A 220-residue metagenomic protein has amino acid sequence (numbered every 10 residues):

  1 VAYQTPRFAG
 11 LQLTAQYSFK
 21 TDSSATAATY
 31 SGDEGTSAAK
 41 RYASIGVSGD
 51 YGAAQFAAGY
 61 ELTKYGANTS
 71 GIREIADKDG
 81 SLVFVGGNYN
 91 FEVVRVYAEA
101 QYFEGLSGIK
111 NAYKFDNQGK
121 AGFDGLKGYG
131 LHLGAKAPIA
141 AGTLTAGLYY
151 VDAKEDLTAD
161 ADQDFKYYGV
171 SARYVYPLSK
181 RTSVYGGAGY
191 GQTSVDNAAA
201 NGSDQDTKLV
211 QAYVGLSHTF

Functional and structural regions predicted by a protein language model:
V1-S23, A39, S48-F56: Outer membrane beta-barrel
T5-P6, Y17, G49-Y51, N88-F91 (+4 more regions): Residue-level signature of outer-membrane beta-barrel architecture
A9-G10, A140-A141, L178-V184: Short loop/turn motifs that connect adjacent beta-strands in outer-membrane beta-barrel proteins
Q16, T26-Y42, T158-D160, D196-A200 (+1 more regions): Solvent-exposed, low-complexity segments and loops of surface/extracellular structural proteins
S23-S24, K154-D156, T182-Y185, Q192-A198: Short active-site-adjacent structural elements
S44-A172: Detector for outer-membrane/organellar transmembrane beta-barrel domains, recognizing the amphipathic beta-strand
S171-G189: C-terminal closing repeat unit and adjoining cap/tail of repeat-based domains
T207-F220: Outer-membrane beta-barrel "beta-signal"
